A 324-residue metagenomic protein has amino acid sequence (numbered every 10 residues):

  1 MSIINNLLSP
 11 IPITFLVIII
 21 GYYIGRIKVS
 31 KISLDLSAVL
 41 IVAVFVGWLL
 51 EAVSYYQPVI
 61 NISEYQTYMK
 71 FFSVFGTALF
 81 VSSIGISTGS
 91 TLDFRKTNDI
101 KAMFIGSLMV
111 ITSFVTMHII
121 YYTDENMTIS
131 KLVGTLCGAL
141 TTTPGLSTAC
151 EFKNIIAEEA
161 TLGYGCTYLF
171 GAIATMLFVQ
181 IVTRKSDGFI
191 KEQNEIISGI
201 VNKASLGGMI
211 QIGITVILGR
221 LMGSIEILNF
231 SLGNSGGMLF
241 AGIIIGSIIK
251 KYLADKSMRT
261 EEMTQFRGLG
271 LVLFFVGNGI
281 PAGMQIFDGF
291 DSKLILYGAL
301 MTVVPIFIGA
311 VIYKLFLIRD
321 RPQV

Functional and structural regions predicted by a protein language model:
S2-F71, S90, G207-T264, G277-M284: Structural signature of multi-pass alpha-helical membrane transport proteins
N6-F15, Q66, N98-S107, S147-Q180 (+1 more regions): Structural signal for the N-terminal portions of transmembrane helices and their immediately preceding loop/interface
I32-I41, F72-G76, T97-M109, L132-C137 (+3 more regions): Cytoplasmic-side transmembrane-helix entry/capping segments in multi-pass membrane proteins
V59-N61, S90-K96, I120-E125, T143-L162 (+2 more regions): Transmembrane helix-loop junctions at the membrane interface of multipass transporters and ion channels
I84, T88, E125-L169, F316-V324: Alpha-helical membrane segments and immediately flanking helix-loop junctions that form or couple to the substrate/ion
S90-H118, A282-A310: Entry/N-cap segments of selected transmembrane alpha helices and their immediately preceding amphipathic helices
S113-T128, Y164-G199, V304-Q323: Juxtamembrane and boundary regions of transmembrane helices in multi-pass small-molecule transporters and channels
F189-M209, A254-R259: Flexible interhelical linker loops that connect adjacent transmembrane helices in multi-pass membrane transporters
